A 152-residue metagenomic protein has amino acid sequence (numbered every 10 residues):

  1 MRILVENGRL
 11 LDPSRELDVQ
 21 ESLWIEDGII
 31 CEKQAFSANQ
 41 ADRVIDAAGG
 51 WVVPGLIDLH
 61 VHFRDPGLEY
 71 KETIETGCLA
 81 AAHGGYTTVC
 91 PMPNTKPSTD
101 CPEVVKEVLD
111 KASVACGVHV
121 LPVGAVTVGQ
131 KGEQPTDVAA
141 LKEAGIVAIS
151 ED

Functional and structural regions predicted by a protein language model:
M1, Q40-D42, A48, V52 (+3 more regions): Short coil/turn connectors at secondary-structure junctions
M1-G55: Histidine-rich, glycine-flanked metal-binding segment
G8, L23, G28, G49 (+5 more regions): Divalent metal-coordination and catalytic microenvironments
L11, M92, D152: Conserved residues at the C-terminal ends of beta-strands
V19, N39, Y70-I74, E103-K106 (+1 more regions): Short, glycine/charged-enriched secondary-structure capping and boundary segments
A47-A112: Metal-associated gating/positioning segment near the N- to mid-region
T95-E107, K111-D152: Histidine/acidic-residue-rich, glycine-tolerant segments that coordinate divalent metal ions
